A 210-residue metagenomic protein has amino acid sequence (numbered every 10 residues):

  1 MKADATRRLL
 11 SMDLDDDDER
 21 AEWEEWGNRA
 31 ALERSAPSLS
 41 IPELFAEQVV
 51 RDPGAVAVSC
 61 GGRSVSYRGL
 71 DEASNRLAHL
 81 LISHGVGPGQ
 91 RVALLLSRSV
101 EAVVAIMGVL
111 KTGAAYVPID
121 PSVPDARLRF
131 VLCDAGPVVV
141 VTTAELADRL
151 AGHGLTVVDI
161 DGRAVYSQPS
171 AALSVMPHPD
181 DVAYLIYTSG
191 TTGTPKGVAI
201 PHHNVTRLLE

Functional and structural regions predicted by a protein language model:
M1-D17, R29-T206: Carrier-protein-dependent adenylate-forming modules in NRPS/ANL systems
D17-E24: Intrinsically disordered, charged and Pro/Gly-enriched terminal/linker segments that flank large helical-solenoid
